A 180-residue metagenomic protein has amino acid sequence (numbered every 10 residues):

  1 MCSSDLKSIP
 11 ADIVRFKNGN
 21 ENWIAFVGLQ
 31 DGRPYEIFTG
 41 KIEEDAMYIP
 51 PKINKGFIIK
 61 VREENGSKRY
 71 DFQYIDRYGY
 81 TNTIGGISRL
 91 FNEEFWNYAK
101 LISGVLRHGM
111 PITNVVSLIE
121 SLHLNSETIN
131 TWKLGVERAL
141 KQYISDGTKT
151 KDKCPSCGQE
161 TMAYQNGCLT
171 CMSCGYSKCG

Functional and structural regions predicted by a protein language model:
M1-S3: Short, small-residue-biased leader/transition segments that mark boundaries at the very start of proteins
L6-Q30: Structured beta-strand/loop patches that form or line metal/cofactor-binding pockets in enzymes
F26-S103, R107-H108: Function-dense linear segments that define catalytic or interfacial modules in macromolecule-processing proteins
Q30-G32, R107-T113, I144-G147, Q165 (+1 more regions): Secondary-structure transition/capping motifs at alpha-helix termini and the adjoining loop/turn into the next element
T113-S121, S126-T150: Long, highly charged low-complexity segments enriched in Glu/Asp and Lys/Arg with interspersed Ser/Thr
C154-C157, C171-C174: Short cysteine-rich clusters marking metal-coordination/redox-active sites
E160-M162, K178: Cys/His-rich microdomains that often coordinate metals
M162-C168: Short Cys/His-rich "knuckle" micro-motifs
